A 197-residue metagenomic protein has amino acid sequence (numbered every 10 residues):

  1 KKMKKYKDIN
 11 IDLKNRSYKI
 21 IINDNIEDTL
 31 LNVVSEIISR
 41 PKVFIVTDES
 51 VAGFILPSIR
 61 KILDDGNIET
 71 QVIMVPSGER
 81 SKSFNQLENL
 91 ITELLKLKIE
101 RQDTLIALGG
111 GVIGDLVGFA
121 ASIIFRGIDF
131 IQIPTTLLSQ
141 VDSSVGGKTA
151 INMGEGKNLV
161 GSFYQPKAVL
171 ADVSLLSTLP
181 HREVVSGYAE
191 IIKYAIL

Functional and structural regions predicted by a protein language model:
K1-M3, G146: Generic N-terminal leader/processing signal
M3-T104, K193: ATP/NTP phosphate-donor binding region
G111: Acidic-aromatic/histidine active-site loop/patch
G114: Catalytic nucleophile loop
F119-L197: A glycine/threonine-rich phosphate-anchoring loop and its flanking beta-alpha core in nucleotide/phosphate-binding
